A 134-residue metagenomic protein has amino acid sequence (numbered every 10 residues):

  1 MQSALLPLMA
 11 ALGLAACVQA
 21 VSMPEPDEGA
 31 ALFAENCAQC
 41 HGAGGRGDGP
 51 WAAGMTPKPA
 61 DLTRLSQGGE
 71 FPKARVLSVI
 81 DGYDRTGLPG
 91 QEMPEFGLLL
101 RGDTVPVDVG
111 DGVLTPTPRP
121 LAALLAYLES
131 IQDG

Functional and structural regions predicted by a protein language model:
M1-C17: Sec-dependent bacterial lipoprotein signal peptides
A16-L32, A60: Electrostatic cytochrome c docking/interface patches
V18-A20, C40-R46, L98, E129: Detector for the c-type heme attachment site
G29, F33-A43, M93, L124 (+1 more regions): The canonical Cys-X-X-Cys-His
A38, D81-R85, E129-D133: Sec-exported extracytoplasmic/periplasmic mature domains
D48-P50: Short Cys/His-rich "knuckle" micro-motifs
G54-V113, L124: Extracytoplasmic electron-transfer domains, predominantly the class I c-type cytochrome c fold
R119-G134: C-terminal partner/receptor-binding element of secreted or periplasmic proteins
